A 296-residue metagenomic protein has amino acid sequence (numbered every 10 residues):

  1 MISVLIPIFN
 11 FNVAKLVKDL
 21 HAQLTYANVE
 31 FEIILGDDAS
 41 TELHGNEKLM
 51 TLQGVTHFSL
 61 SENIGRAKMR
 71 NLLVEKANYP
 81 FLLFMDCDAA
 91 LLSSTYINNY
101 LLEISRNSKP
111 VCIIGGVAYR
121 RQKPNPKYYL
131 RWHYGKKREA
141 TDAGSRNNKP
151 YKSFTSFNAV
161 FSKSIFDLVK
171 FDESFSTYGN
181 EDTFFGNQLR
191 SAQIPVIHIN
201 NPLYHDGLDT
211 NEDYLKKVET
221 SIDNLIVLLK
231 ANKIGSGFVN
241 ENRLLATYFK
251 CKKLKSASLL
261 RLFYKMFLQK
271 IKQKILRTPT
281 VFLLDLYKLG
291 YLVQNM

Functional and structural regions predicted by a protein language model:
N10-T25: Short, well-formed alpha-helical segments that are part of the catalytic scaffolds of diverse glycosyltransferases
L35-N46, A89-A90: A conserved acidic beta->alpha catalytic loop
L60-A77: Glycine-rich, basic loop-to-helix element that forms the pyrophosphate-binding segment of sugar-nucleotide handling
L82: Short aromatic/hydrophobic "clamp" motif used to bind/position activated sugar donors
S94-Y128: Conserved donor NDP-sugar-binding/catalytic core segment of glycosyltransferases
W132-Y151: Short, flexible, basic/aromatic active-site loop/helix in glycosyltransferases
T177-F185: Acidic donor-binding loop at a coil-to-helix junction in glycosyltransferase catalytic cores that engages
T220-D223, V239-M296: Non-catalytic, C-terminal membrane-associated alpha-helical segments of glycosyltransferases
